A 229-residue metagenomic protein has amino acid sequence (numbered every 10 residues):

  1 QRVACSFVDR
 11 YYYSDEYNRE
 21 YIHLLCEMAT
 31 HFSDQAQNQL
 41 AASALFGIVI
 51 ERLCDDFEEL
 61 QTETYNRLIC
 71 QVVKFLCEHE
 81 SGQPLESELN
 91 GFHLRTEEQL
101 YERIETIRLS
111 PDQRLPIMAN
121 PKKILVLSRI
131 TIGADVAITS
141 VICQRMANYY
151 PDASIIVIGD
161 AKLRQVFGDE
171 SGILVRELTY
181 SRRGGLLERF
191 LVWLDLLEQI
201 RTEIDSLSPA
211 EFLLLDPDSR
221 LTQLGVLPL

Functional and structural regions predicted by a protein language model:
Q1-L229: Catalytic machinery of carbohydrate-active enzymes, primarily nucleotide-sugar-dependent glycosyltransferases
